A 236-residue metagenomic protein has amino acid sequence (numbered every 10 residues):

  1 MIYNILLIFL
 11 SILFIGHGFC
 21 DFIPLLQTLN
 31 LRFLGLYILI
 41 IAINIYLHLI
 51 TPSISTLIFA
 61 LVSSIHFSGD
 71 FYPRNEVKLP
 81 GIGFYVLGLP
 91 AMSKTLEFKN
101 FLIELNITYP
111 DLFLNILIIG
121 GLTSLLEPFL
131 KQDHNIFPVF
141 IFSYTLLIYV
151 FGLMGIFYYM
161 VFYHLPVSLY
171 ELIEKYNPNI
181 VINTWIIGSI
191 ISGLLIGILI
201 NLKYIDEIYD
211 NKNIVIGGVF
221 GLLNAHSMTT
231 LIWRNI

Functional and structural regions predicted by a protein language model:
M1-I23, I216-L222, I232-N235: N-terminal signal-anchor module of multipass membrane proteins
M1-I5, Y46-T56, L147-I156: Transmembrane helix interruption/hinge and helix-loop junction motifs
L6-F14, S53-I65, G155-L165, I214-F220: Hydrophobic core segments of alpha-helical transmembrane domains in multi-pass membrane proteins
G16-Q27, V62-N75, T123-Q132, P166-K175 (+1 more regions): C-terminal ends of transmembrane helices
T28-G35, L57, N75-Y85, H134-I141 (+1 more regions): Cytoplasmic-side transmembrane-helix entry/capping segments in multi-pass membrane proteins
L36-Y46, L61-F67, G121-S124, F137-L146: Hydrophobic, membrane-inserted alpha-helices
V77-F129: Long hydrophobic alpha-helical segments that form multi-pass transmembrane helix bundles in integral membrane proteins
F137-I173: Membrane-water interface signatures at transmembrane helix termini and the short loops that connect adjacent helices
